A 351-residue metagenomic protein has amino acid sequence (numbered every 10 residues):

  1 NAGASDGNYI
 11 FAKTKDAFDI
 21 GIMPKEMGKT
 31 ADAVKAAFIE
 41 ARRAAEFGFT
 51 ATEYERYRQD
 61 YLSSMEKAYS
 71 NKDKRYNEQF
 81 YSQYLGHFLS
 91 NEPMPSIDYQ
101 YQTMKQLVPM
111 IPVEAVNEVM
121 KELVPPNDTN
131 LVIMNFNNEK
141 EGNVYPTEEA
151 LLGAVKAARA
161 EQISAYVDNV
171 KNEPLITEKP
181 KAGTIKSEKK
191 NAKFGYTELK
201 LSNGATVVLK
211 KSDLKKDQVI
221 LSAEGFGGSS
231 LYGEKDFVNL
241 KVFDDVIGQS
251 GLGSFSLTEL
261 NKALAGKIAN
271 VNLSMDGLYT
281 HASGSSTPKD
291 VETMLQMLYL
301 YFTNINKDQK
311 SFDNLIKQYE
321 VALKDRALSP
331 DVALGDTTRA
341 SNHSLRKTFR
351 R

Functional and structural regions predicted by a protein language model:
N1-M110, T129-N137, V208, K215-N304 (+2 more regions): M16 family metallopeptidases and their MPP-like homologs
A37, V116, G204: Hydrophobic, well-ordered secondary-structure elements that form the walls of internal hydrophobic environments
E55-K190, Y196-K200: C-terminal regions of mature proteins
E188-K216: N- or domain-start disorder-to-order transition segments that initiate the globular core
